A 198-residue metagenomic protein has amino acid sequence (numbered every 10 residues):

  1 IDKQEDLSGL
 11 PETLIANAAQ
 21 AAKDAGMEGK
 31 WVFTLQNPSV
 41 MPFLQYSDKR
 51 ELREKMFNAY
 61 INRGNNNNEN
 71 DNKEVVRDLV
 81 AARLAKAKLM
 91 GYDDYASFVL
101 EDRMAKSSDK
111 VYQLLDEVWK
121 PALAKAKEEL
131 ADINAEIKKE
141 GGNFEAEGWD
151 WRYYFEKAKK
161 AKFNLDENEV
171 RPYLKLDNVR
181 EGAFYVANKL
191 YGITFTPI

Functional and structural regions predicted by a protein language model:
I1-T34, R77, K88-I198: Active-site-proximal, well-structured secondary-structure segments within enzyme catalytic domains
A18, M41, R83: Sparse, context-dependent recognition of short Cys/His-centered cofactor- or disulfide-binding micro-motifs
K23-G64, W151, F163: Active-site-adjacent "gating/activation" loops or surface patches in catalytic cores
D48, D71-E74: Short alpha-helix boundary/capping segments
R50, R83, D93-Y95: N-terminal accessory/precursor segments of enzymes
I61-N68, R103: Asp/Glu-centered strand-loop micro-motifs enriched in Gly/Pro and often flanked by an aromatic residue
N68-D71, L114: Non-transmembrane, amphipathic alpha-helical segments
